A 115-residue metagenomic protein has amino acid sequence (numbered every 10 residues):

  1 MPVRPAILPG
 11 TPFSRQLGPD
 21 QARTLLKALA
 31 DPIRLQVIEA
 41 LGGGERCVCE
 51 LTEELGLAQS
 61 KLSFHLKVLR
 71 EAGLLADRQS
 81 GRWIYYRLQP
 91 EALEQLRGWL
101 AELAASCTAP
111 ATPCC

Functional and structural regions predicted by a protein language model:
M1-Q21, P90-C115: Amphipathic alpha-helical dimerization/coiled-coil segments that flank or bridge DNA-binding/regulatory modules
T11-R15, C47-V48, L62: Short acidic/polar alpha-helix capping motifs at helix-coil junctions
D20-S60, S80-L93: N-terminal helix-turn-helix DNA-binding core of bacterial DNA-binding proteins
L25, A72, R82-I84, G98-E102: Short, structured secondary-structure boundary patches
E53, F64, R70-E71: Alpha-helical residues within the helix-turn-helix
